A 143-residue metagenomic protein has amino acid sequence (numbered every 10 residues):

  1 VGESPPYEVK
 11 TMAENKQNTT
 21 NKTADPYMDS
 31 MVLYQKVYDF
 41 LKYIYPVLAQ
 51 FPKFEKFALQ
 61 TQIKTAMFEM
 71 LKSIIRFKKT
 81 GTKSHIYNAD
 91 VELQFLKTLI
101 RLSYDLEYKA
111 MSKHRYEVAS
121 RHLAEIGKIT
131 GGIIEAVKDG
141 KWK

Functional and structural regions predicted by a protein language model:
V1-K143: Amphipathic alpha-helical assembly/interaction segments
